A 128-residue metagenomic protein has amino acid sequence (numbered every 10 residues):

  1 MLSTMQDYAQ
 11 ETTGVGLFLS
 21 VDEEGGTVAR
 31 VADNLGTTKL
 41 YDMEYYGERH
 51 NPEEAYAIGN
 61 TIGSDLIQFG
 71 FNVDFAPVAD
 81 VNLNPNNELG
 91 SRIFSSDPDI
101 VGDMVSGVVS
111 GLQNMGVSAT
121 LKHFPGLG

Functional and structural regions predicted by a protein language model:
M1-D103, G128: Enzymes and membrane/adaptor proteins characterized by extended Gly/Ser/Thr/Asp/Glu-rich, aromatic-dotted
V101, G107-S110: A short, flexible N-terminal coil/short beta segment enriched in small residues
V109-P125: Phosphate/pyrophosphate-binding betaalpha-module
